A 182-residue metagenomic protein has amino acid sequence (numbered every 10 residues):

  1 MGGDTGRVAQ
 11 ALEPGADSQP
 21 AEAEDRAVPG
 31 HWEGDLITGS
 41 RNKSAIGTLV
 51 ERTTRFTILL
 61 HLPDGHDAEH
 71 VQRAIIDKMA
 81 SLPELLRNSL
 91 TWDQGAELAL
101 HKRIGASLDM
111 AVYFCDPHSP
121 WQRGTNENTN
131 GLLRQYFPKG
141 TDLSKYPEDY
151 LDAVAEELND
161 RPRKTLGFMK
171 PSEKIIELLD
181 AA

Functional and structural regions predicted by a protein language model:
D4-G6, Q10, P20, G95 (+2 more regions): Charged alpha-helix within mobile-element recombinases
A16-R26: DNA-recognition alpha helix
V28-I46: Mobile-element integrase/transposase regions, centering on the N-terminal DNA-binding/Zn-coordinating module
T38-N42, L59-E84: Active-site beta-loop-alpha junctions of metal-dependent nucleic acid enzymes, especially the RNase H-like/DDE
E51-R52: Short, acidic, Ser/Thr-enriched surface-loop or helix-capping motifs
R55: Phosphate-handling catalytic cores of nucleic-acid transaction enzymes
L85-L100, H118: Acidic/histidine-rich, metal-coordinating catalytic segments
